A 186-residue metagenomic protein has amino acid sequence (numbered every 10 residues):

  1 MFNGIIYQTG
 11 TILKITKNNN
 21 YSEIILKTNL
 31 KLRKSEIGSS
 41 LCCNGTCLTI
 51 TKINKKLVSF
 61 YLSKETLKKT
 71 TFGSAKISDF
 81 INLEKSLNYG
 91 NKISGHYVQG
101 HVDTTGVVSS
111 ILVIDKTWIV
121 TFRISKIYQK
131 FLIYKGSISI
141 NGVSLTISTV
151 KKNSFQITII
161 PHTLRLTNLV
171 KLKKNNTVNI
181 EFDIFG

Functional and structural regions predicted by a protein language model:
M1-G186: Conserved loop->alpha-helix
